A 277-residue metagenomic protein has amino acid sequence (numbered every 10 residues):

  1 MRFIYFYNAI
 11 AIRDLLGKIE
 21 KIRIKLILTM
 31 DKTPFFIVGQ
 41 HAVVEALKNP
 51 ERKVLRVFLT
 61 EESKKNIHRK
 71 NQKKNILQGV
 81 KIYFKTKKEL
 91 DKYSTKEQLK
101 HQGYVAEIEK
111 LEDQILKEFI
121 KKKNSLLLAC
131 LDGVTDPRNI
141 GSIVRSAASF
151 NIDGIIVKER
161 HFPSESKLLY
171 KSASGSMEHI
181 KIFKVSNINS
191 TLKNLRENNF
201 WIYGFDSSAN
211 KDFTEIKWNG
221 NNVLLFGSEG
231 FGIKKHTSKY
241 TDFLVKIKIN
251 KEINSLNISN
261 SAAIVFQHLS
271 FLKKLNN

Functional and structural regions predicted by a protein language model:
F6-A9, I24-E118: N-terminal positively charged helical leader segments and presequences
V44, N49, L55, S149 (+2 more regions): Structured adenosyl-cofactor binding patch, chiefly the S-adenosyl-L-methionine
I82-K85, K181-N187, V245: Short acidic-hydrophobic, aromatic-tinged amphipathic segments that line or gate anion-handling sites
K117-K122, T214-K217: Short amphipathic alpha-helix with an adjacent loop that forms part of the alpha/beta core around
K123-A209: RNA substrate-binding interface of SAM-dependent RNA methyltransferases
Y203-N254, I258: Active-site/ligand-binding-proximal alpha/beta "capping" segment
